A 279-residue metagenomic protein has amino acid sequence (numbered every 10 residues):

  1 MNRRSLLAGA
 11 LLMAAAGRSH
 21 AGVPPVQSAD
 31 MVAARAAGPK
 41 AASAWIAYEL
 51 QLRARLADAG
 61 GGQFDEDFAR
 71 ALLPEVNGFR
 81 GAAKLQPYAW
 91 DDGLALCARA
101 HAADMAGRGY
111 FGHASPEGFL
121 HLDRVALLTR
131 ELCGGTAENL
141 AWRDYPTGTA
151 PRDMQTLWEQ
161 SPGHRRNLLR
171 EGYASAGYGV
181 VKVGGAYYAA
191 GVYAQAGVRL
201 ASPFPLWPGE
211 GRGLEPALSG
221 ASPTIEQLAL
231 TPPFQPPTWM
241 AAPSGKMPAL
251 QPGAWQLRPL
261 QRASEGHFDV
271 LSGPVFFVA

Functional and structural regions predicted by a protein language model:
S5-A21: N-terminal export signals
G22-A279: Functional surface patches built around histidine and acidic residues
